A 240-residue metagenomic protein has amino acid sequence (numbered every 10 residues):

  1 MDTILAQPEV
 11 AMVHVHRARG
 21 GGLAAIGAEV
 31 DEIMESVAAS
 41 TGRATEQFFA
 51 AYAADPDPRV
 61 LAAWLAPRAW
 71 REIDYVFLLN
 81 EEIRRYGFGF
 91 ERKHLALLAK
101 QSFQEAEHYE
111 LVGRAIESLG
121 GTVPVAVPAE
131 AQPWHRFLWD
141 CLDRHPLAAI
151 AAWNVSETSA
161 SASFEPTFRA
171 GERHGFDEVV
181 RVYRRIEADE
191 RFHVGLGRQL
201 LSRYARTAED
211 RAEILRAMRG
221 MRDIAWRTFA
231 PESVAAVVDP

Functional and structural regions predicted by a protein language model:
M1-P240: Non-heme di-metal
